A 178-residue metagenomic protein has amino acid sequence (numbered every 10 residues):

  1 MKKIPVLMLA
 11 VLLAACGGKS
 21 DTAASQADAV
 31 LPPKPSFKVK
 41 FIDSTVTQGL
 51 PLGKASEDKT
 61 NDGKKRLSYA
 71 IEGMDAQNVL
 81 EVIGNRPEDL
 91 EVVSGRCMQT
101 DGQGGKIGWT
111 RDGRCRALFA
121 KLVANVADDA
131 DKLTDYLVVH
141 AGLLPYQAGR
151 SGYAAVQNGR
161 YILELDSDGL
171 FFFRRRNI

Functional and structural regions predicted by a protein language model:
K2-M8: Sec-dependent signal peptide recognition, specifically the positively charged N-region followed immediately by
L13-A15: C-terminal motif of bacterial Sec signal peptides marking the signal peptidase cleavage site
G17-A29: Bacterial Sec signal peptide processing site at the extreme N-terminus
A27-G63: Intrinsically disordered, low-complexity regions enriched in acidic/Ser/Thr/Pro/Gln residues
G49-G84, N125-L163: A cross-family detector of function-defining hotspots
K65, P87-V92, Y161, L170-F171: Hydrophobic residues embedded in beta-strands of well-ordered beta-sheets
L80-L143: Long, charged/polar, surface-exposed segments that mediate recognition or autoinhibition
L163-I178: Short, low-complexity, Pro/Ser/Thr/Gly-rich segments in the mature regions of secreted, periplasmic
